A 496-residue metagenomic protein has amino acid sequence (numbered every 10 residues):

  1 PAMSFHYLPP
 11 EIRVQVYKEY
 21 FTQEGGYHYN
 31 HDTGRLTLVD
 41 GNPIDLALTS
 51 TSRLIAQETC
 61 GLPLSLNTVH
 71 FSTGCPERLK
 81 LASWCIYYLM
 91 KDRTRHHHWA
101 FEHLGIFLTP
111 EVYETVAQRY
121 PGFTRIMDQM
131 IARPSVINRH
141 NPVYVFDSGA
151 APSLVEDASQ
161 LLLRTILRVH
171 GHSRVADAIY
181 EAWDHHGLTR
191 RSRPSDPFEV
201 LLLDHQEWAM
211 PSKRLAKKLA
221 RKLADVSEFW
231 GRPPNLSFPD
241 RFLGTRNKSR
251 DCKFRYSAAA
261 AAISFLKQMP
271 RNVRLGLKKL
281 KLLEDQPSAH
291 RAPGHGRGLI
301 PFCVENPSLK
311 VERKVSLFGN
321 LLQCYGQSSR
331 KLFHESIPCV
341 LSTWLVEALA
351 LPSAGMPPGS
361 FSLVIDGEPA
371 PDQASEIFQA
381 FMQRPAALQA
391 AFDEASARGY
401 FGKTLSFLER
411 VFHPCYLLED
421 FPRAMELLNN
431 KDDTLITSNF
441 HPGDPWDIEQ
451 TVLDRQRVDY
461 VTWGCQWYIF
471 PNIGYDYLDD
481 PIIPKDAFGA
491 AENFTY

Functional and structural regions predicted by a protein language model:
P1-K279, E284-P301, E305-P307, D372 (+2 more regions): Short, surface-exposed structural microsegments at secondary-structure boundaries
T73, E284, R313-L317, I365-G367 (+1 more regions): Surface-exposed beta-strand edges and flanking loops
S264-M269, S336-A354: A short, acidic, amphipathic alpha-helical segment used as a generic capping/interface helix at domain edges
L275-L283, P358-G367: Short, hydrophobic/proline-enriched secondary-structure or compact coil segments at domain edges
P301, E312-R313, A348-P352, Q389 (+1 more regions): Active-site and adjacent loop segments of nucleotide-processing enzymes that use two-metal-ion phosphate chemistry
C303-L345, P357-F361, E368-A374: Long mid-to-C-terminal assembly/interaction modules of large eukaryotic proteins
